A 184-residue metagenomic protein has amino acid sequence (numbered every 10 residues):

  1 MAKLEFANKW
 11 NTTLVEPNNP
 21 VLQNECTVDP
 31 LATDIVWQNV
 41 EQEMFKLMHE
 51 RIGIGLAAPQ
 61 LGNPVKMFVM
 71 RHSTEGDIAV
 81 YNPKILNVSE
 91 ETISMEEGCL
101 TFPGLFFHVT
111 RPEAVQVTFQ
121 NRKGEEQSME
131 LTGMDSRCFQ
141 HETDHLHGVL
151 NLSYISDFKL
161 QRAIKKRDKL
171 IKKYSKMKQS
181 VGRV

Functional and structural regions predicted by a protein language model:
M1-V184: Positively charged
